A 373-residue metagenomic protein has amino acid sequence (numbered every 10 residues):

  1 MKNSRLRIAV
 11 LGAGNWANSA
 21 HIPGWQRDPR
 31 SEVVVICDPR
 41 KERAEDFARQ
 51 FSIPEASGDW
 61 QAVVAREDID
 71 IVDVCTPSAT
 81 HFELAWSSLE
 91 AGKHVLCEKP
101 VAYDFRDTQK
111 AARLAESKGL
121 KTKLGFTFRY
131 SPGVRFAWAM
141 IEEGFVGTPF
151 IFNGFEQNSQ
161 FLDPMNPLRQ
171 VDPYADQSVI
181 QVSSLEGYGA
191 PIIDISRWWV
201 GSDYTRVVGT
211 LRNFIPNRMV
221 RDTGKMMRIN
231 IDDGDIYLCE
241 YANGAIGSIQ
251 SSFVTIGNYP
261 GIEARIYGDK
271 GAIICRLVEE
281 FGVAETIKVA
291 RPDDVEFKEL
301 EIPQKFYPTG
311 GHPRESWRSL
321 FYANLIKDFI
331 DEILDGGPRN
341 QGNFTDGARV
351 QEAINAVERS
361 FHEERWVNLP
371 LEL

Functional and structural regions predicted by a protein language model:
M1-F51: N-terminal Rossmann-like dinucleotide-binding module
M1-R5, V10, S31, I71-D73 (+5 more regions): C-terminal helix-rich "cap/oligomerization" subdomain common to oxidoreductases
N15-W16, F128-I229, E364: Predominantly a Rossmann-like dinucleotide-binding segment in NAD(P)-dependent oxidoreductases
A17, C97, T122-L124, N153 (+2 more regions): Hydrophobic residues in well-ordered beta-strands that form the structural core
F51-L114, F321: Beta-loop-alpha module in the N-terminal Rossmann-like domain of NAD(P)-dependent dehydrogenases, especially those
K110-F128, G147-F152: Rossmann-fold dehydrogenase core element
T127, W198, R218-R228, I236 (+5 more regions): C-terminal glycine/acidic-rich active-site capping loop/insertion
E186-P191, I195-R206, R212-F214, K225-A272: Glycine-rich, aromatic-lined ligand/substrate-binding cores of catalytic and carbohydrate-binding domains
